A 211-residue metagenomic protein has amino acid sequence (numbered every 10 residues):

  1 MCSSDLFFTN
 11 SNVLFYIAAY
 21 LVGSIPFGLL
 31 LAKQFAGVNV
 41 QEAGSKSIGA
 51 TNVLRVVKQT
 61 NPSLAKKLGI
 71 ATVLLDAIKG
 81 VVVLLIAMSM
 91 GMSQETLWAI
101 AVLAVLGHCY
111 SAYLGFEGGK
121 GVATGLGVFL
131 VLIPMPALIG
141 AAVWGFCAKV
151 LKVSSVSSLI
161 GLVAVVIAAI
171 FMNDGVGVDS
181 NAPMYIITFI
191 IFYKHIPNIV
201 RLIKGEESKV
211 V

Functional and structural regions predicted by a protein language model:
M1-S3: Short, small-residue-biased leader/transition segments that mark boundaries at the very start of proteins
N10-A36: N-terminal signal-anchor transmembrane alpha helix
Y20-S24, V105-G115, C147-S154: Transmembrane alpha-helix interface/packing and boundary motifs in multi-pass membrane proteins, characterized by
L31-K66, V200-V211: Cytosolic, membrane-interface loops and tails of multi-pass inner-membrane proteins
V38-A50, Y113-L126, V153-G161: Short, non-helical or kinked segments that cap or interrupt transmembrane helices
L54-N61, A87-M90, G107, G121-L151 (+1 more regions): Interfacial segments of multi-pass membrane proteins
T60, L68-L74, I78-A112, W144-G145 (+2 more regions): Nucleotide and nucleotide-moiety/phosphate-recognizing core
L138, S154-L162, G175-I187: Loop-to-transmembrane alpha-helix initiation sites
